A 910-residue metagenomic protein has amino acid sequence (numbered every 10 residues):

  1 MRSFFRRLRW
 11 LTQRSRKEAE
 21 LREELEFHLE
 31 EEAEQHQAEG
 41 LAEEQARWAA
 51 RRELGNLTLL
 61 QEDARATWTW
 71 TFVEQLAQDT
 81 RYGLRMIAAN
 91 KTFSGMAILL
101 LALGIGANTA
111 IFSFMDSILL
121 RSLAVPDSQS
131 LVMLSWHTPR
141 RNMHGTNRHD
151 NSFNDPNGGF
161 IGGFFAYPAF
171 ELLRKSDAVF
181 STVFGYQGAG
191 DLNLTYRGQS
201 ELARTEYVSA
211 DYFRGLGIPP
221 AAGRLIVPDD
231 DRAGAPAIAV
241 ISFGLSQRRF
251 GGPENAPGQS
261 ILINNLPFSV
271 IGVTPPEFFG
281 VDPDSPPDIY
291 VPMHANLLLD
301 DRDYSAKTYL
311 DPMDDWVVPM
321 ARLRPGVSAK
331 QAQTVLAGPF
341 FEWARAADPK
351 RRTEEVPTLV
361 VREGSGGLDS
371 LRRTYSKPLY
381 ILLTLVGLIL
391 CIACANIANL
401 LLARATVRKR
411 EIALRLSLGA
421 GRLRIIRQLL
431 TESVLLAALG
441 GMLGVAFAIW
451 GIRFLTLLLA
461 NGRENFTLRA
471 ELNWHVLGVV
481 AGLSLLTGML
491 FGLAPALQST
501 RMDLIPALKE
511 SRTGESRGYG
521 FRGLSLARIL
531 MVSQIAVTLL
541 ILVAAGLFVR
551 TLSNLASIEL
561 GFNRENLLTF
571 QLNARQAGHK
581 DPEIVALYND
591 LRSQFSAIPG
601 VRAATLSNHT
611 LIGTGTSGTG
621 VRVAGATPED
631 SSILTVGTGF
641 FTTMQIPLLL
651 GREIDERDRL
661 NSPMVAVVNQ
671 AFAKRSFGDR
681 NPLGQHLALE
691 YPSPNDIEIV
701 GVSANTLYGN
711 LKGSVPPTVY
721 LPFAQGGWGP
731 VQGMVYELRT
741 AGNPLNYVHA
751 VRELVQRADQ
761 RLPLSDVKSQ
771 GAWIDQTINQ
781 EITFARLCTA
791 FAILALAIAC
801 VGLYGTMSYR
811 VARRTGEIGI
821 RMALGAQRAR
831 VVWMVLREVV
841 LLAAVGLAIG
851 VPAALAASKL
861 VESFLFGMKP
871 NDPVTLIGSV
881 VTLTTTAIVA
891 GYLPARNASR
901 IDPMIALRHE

Functional and structural regions predicted by a protein language model:
M1-L99, M143, I505, K509-G520 (+1 more regions): Negatively charged linear elements and acidic catalytic determinants
R22, E34-Q35, R47-E53, L57-D63 (+14 more regions): Structured, solvent-exposed hinge/loop segments at the ends of secondary-structure elements
A64-G95, G367-L371, L400-R427, T431 (+2 more regions): Alpha-helical transmembrane segments of integral membrane proteins
K91-T92, A393-A437, R501-E515, V801-L842 (+1 more regions): Intracellular coupling helices
T92-I118, S122-D127, A393-C394, A437-M442 (+4 more regions): Short, strongly hydrophobic transmembrane alpha-helices
I111-F114, A398, V434-A507, R550 (+1 more regions): Small-residue-rich transmembrane alpha-helices
P357-L388, D766-L794: Peri-transmembrane interface segments
G523-E910: Conserved positions within well-ordered secondary-structure segments
